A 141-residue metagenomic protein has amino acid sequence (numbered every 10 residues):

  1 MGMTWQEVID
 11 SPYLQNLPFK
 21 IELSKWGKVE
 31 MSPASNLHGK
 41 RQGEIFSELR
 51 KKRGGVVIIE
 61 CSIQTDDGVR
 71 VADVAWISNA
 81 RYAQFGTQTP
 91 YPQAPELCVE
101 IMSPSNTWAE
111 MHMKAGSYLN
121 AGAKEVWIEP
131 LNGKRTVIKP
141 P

Functional and structural regions predicted by a protein language model:
M1-P141: Gly/Pro/Ser/Thr-rich low-complexity, intrinsically disordered segments predominantly at protein N-termini
